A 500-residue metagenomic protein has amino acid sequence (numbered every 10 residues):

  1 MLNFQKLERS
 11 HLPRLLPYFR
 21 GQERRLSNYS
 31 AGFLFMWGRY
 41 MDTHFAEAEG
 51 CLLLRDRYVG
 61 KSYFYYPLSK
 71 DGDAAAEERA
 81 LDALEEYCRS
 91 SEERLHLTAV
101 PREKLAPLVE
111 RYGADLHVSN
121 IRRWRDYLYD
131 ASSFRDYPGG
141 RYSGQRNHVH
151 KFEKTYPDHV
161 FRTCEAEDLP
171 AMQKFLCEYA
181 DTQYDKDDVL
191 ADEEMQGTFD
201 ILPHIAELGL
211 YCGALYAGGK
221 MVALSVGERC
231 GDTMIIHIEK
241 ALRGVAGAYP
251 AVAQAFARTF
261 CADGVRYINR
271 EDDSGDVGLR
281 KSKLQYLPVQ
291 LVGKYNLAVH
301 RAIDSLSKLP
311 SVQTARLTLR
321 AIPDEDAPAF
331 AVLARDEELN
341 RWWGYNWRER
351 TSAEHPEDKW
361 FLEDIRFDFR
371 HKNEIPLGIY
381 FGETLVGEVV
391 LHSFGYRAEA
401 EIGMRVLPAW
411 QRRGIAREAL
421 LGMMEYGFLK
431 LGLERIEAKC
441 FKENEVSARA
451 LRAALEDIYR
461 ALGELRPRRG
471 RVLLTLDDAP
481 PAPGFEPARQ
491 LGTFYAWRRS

Functional and structural regions predicted by a protein language model:
L2-R14, G140, V160-K174, T318-V332: A short beta-loop-alpha structural element at the N-terminal edge of CoA-dependent acyl/N-acetyltransferase catalytic
N28-E103, Y216-V245, L391-R397: Conserved donor-binding loop and adjoining core beta-sheet/short helix segment in diverse acyl/aminoacyl transferases
S90-P101, A262-E271, L429-K439: Conserved GNAT acetyl-CoA-binding A-motif
K104-V118, S274-L291, R417, K442-Y459 (+1 more regions): Conserved active-site alpha-helix within GNAT-family acetyltransferase domains
G113-K186: Acyltransferase donor/substrate-recognition loop-hinge adjacent to the catalytic core
S119-D136, N269-L306, L462-A479, T493-Y495: Active-site/acyl-donor-binding loops of N-acyltransferases
L210-A298: Aromatic (often tryptophan-rich) hydrophobic motifs at membrane interfaces
C230, I268, H300-N340, P376-S500: Acyl-donor (CoA/ACP) binding surface of acyl/acetyltransferases
